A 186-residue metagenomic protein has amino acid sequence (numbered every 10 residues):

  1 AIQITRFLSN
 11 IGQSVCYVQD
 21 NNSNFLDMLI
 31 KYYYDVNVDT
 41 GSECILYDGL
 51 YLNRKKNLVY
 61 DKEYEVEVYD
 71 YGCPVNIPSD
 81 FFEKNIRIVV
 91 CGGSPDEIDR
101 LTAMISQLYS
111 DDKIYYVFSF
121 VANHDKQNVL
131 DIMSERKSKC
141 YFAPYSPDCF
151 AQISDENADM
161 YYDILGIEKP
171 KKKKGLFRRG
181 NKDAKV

Functional and structural regions predicted by a protein language model:
A1-S9, I105: Histidine-anchored nucleotide/phosphate-binding helix
R6, N10-E83, S146-D155: P-loop/Walker-type NTP enzyme "switch/lid" segment
Y33-C44, G49-Y51, Q107-D111, S119-H124 (+3 more regions): Acidic-aromatic/histidine active-site loop/patch
V66, Y71-S154: Conserved catalytic-core segment of NTP-binding enzymes
